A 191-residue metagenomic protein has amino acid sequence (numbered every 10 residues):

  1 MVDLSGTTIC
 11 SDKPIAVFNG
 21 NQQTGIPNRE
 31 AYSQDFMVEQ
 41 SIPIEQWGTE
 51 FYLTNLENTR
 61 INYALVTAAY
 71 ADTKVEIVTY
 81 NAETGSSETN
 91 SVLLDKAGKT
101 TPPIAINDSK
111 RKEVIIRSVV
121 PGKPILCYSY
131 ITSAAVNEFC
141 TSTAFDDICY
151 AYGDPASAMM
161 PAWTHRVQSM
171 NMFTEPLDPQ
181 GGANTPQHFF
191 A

Functional and structural regions predicted by a protein language model:
M1-A191: Extracellular lectin-like interaction modules
